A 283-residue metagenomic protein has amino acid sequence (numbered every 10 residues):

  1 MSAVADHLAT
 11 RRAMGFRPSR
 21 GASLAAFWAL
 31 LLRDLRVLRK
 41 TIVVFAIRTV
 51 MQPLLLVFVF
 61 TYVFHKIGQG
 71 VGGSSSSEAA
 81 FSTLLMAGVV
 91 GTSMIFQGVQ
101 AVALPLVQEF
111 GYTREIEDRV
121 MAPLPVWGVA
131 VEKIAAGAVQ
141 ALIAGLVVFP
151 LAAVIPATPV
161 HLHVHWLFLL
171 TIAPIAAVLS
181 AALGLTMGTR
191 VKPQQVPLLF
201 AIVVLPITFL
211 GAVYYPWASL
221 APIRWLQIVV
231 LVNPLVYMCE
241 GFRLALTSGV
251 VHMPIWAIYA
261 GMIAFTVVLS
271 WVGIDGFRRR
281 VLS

Functional and structural regions predicted by a protein language model:
M1-T158, L162-H163, L167-S283: Hydrophobic transmembrane alpha-helices and immediately adjacent juxtamembrane helices of multi-pass inner-membrane
